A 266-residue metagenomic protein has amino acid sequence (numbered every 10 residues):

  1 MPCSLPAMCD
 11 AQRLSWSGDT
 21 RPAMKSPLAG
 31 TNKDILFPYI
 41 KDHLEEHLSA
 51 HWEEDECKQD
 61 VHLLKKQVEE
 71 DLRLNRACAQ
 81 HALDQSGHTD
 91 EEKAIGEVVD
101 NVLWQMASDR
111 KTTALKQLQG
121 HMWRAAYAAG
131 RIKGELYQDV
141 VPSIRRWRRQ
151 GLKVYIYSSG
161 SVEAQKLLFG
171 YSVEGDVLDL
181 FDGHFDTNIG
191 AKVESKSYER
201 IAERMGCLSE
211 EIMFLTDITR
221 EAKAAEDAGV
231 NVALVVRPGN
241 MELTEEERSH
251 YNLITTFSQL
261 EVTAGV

Functional and structural regions predicted by a protein language model:
M1-A11, S15-S17, D182-V266: Asp-based, Mg2+/Mn2+-dependent phosphohydrolase catalytic module
Q12-R13, S17-K33: Short, compositionally biased segments
T20-R21, Y157-S161, D217: Short, well-ordered beta-to-alpha junction loops that form the rim of enzyme active sites and present histidine/acidic
K25-A29, E163-K166, K223, M241-L243: Short catalytic/ligand-binding loop motif for oxyanion handling, primarily in non-cytosolic enzymes, centered on
A29-Q105: Conserved phosphoryl-transfer catalytic core
D109, T113-Q119: Phosphate/adenylate-binding glycine loop and adjacent helical scaffold
G120-H121, A129-S172: Substrate-recognition element of Asp-dependent hydrolases with the DxDx(T/V) motif
S158-K192: Histidine/lysine/aspartate-rich catalytic loop segments that bind and position anionic ligands
